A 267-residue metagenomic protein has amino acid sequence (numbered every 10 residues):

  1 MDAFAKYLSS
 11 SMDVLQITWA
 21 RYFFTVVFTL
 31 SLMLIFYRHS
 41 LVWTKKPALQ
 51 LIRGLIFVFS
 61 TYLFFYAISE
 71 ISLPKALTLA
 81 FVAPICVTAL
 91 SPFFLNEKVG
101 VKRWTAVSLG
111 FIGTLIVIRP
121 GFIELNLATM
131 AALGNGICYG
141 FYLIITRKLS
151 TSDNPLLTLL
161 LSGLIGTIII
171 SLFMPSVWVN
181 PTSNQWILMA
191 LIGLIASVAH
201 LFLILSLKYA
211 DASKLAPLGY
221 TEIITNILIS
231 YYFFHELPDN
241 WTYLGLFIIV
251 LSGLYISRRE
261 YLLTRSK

Functional and structural regions predicted by a protein language model:
A3, L30, G54-Y62, P84-A89 (+7 more regions): Hydrophobic/small/kink-forming positions within alpha-helical transmembrane segments of polytopic membrane proteins
A3-K6, V14, T29, F122-P181 (+2 more regions): Transmembrane alpha-helical segments that form core, pore/gating elements of small-molecule transporters/exporters
S11-F59, C138-F141, L161-S176: Transmembrane alpha-helices of multi-pass small-molecule transport proteins
D13-V27, Y66-A83, L125-C138, T182-A196 (+2 more regions): Structural signature of hydrophobic alpha-helical transmembrane segments
M33, H39-L63, L127-N135, N180-V198: Loop-to-transmembrane-helix transition segments
F64-Y66, A83-T105, V177, I224-Y243: C-terminal transmembrane-helix exit sites in multi-pass transporters
L77-V82, L149-L164, H200-Y231: Helix-helix packing/entry segments at the starts of transmembrane helices
K102-I118, W241-E260: Hydrophobic transmembrane alpha-helices of multi-pass small-molecule transport proteins
